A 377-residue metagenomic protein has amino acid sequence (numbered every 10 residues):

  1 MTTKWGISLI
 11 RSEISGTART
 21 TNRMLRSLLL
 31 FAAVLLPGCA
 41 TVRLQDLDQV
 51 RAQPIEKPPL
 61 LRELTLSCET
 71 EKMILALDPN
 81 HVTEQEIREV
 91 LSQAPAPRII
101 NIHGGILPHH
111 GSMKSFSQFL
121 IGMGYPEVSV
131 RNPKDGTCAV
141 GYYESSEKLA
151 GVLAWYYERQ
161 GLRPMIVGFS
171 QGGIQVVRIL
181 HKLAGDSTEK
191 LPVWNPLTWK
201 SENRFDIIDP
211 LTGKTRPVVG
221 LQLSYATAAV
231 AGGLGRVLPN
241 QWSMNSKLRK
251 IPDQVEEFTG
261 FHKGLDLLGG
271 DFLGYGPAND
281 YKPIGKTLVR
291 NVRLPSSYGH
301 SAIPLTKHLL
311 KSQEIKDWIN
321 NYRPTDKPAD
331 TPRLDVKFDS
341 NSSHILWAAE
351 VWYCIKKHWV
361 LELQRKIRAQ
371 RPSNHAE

Functional and structural regions predicted by a protein language model:
T3-L28: Bacterial N-terminal signal peptides that target proteins for export
S27-P37: Bacterial N-terminal signal peptides
P37-I55: Bacterial Sec signal peptide processing site at the extreme N-terminus
V42, I106-L120, L248-I251, G276-K282: Extracytoplasmic strand-loop-helix segments at the start of, or within, the mature domains of secreted/periplasmic
V50-P164, S301, L334-H375: Active-site catalytic motif of lipid deacylating hydrolases and related acyltransferases
I100, R131-P133, T227, E257-F261 (+1 more regions): Hydrophobic/aromatic beta-strand patches that form the interior of the parallel beta-sheet core in alpha/beta enzyme
E127, S145-D271: Serine-dependent carboxylesterase/thioesterase catalytic core of lipase-like alpha/beta-hydrolase/SGNH enzymes
L238-E377: C-terminal catalytic-base region of ester-bond hydrolases, centering on the histidine of the charge-relay
